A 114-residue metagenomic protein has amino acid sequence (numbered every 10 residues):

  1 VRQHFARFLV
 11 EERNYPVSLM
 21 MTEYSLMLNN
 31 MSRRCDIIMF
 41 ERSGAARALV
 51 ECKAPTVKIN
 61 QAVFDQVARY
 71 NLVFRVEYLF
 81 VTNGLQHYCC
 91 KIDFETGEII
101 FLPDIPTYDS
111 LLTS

Functional and structural regions predicted by a protein language model:
V1-Y78, L85-S114: A short, conserved, highly charged catalytic patch centered on acidic carboxylates
